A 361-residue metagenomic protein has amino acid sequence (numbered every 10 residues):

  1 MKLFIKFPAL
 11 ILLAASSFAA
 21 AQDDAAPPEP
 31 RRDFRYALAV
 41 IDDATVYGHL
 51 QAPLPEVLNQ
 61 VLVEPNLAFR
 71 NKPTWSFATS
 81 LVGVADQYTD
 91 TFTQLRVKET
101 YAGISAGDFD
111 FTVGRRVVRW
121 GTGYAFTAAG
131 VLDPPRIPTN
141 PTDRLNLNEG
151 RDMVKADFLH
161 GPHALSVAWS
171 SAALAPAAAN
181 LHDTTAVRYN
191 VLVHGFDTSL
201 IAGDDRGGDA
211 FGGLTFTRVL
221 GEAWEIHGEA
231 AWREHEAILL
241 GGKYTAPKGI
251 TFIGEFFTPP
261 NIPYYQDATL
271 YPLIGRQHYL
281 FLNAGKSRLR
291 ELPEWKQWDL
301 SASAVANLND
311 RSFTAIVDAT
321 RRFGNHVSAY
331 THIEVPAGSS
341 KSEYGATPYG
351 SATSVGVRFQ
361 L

Functional and structural regions predicted by a protein language model:
A26-L50, W75-T79, L300-A302: Transmembrane beta-strand segments of Gram-negative outer membrane beta-barrel proteins
V40-G48, N71, L81-Q87, A106-D108 (+11 more regions): Transmembrane beta-strands of outer-membrane beta-barrel pores
P55-V63, T93-K98, G107, N148-D152 (+7 more regions): Residues that define the transmembrane beta-barrel architecture of outer-membrane proteins
E64-N66, T100-G103, K155-D157, R188-N190 (+7 more regions): Outer-membrane beta-barrel architecture
A68-A172, G338: Outer membrane beta-barrel
P73-F77, D108-F111, P162-V167, V193-L200 (+4 more regions): Repeated loop/turn-to-beta-strand initiation elements of outer-membrane beta-barrel proteins
V193, T217-V305: Detector for outer-membrane/organellar transmembrane beta-barrel domains, recognizing the amphipathic beta-strand
L280-A284, I333-V335, T347-L361: Outer-membrane beta-barrel "beta-signal"
